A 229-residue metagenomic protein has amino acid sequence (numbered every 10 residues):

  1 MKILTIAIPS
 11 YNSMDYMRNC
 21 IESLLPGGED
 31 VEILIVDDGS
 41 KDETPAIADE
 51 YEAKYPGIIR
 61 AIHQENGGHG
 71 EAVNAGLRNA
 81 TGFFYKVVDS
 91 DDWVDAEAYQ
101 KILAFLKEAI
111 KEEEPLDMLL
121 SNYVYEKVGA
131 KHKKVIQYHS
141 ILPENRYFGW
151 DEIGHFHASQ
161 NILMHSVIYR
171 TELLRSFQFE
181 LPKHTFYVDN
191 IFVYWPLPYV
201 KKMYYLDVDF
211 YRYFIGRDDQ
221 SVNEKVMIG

Functional and structural regions predicted by a protein language model:
K2-T5, E32, I191: Cell-envelope/extracellular polymer assembly enzymes that use nucleotide-activated donors
N12-P26: Short, well-formed alpha-helical segments that are part of the catalytic scaffolds of diverse glycosyltransferases
Y16-R18, D42-Y51, H63, E97: Acidic helix N-cap motif at the loop->helix transition within catalytic regions of sugar-transfer enzymes
S23, D37-A46, G67-G68: A conserved acidic beta->alpha catalytic loop
D30-G39, R60-E65, D89-S90: Short beta-strand/loop segment that forms part of the nucleotide-sugar
Q64-A80: Glycine-rich, basic loop-to-helix element that forms the pyrophosphate-binding segment of sugar-nucleotide handling
H69, W93-M203, Y211, D219-M227: Donor-binding/catalytic cores of nucleotide-activated saccharide and glycerol-phosphate transferases/polymerases
Y85: Short aromatic/hydrophobic "clamp" motif used to bind/position activated sugar donors
